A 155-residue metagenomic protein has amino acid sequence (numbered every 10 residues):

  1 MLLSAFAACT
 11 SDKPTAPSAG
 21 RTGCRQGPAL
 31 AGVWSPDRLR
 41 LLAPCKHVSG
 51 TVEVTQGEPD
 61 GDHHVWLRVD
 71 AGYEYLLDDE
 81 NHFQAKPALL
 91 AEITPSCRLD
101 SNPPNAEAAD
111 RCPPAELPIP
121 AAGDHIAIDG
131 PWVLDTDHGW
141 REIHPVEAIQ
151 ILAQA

Functional and structural regions predicted by a protein language model:
F6-A8: C-terminal motif of bacterial Sec signal peptides marking the signal peptidase cleavage site
K13-A155: OB-fold and OB-like single-stranded nucleic-acid-recognition modules and their adjacent interaction interfaces
